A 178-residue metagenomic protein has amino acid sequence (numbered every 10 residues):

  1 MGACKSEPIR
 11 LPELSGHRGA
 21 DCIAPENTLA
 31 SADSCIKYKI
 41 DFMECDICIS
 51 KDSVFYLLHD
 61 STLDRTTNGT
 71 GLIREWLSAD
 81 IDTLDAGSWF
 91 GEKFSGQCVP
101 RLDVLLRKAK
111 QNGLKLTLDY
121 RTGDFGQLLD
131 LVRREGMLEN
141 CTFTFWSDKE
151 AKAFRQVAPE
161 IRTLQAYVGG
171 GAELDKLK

Functional and structural regions predicted by a protein language model:
G2-K178: Phosphate-group recognition and catalysis centered on beta-loop-alpha active-site segments
